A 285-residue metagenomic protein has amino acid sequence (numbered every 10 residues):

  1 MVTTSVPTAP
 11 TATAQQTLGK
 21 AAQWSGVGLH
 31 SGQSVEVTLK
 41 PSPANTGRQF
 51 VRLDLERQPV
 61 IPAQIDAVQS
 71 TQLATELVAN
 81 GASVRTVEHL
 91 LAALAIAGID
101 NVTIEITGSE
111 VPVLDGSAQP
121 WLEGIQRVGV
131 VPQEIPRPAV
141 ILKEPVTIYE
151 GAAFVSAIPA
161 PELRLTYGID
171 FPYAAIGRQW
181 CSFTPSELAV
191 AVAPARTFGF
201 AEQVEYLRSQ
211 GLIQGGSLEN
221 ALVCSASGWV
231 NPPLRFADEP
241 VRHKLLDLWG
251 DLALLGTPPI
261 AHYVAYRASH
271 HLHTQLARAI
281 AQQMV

Functional and structural regions predicted by a protein language model:
M1-N101, E105-V285: C-terminal regulatory domains involved in ligand/effector binding and gene-expression control
